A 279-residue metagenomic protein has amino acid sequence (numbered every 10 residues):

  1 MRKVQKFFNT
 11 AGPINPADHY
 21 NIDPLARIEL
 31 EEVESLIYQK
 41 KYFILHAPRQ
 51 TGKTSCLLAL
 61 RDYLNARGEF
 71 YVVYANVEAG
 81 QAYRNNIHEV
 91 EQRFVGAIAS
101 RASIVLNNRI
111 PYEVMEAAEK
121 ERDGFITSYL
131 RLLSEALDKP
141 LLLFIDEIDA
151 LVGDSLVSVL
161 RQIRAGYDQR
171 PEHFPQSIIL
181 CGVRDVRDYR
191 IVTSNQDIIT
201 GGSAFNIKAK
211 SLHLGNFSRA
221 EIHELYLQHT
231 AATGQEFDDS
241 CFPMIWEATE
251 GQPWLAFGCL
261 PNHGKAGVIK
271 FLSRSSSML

Functional and structural regions predicted by a protein language model:
M1-T51, S55-Y63, S128-L133: Walker A/P-loop-proximal flanking segment of P-loop NTPase domains
P13-N15, S155-S240, I245-A248, N262-L279: The catalytic "switch" region of P-loop NTPases
L36, A66-G68, L133-L137, D168-F174 (+1 more regions): Conserved catalytic network of the ASCE P-loop NTPase/AAA+ motor domain
K53, Q81-N85, V186-I191: Switch/connector loops and helix/strand junctions flanking conserved nucleotide-binding motifs in nucleotide-processing
A66-A82: Conserved catalytic segments around the Walker B and adjacent sensor/switch elements of P-loop NTPase domains
A97-I145, A150-S158, D168-S177: Mid-core helix/loop region of P-loop NTP-binding domains shared across ATPases and GTPases
T249-P261: The conserved phosphate-sensing helix
